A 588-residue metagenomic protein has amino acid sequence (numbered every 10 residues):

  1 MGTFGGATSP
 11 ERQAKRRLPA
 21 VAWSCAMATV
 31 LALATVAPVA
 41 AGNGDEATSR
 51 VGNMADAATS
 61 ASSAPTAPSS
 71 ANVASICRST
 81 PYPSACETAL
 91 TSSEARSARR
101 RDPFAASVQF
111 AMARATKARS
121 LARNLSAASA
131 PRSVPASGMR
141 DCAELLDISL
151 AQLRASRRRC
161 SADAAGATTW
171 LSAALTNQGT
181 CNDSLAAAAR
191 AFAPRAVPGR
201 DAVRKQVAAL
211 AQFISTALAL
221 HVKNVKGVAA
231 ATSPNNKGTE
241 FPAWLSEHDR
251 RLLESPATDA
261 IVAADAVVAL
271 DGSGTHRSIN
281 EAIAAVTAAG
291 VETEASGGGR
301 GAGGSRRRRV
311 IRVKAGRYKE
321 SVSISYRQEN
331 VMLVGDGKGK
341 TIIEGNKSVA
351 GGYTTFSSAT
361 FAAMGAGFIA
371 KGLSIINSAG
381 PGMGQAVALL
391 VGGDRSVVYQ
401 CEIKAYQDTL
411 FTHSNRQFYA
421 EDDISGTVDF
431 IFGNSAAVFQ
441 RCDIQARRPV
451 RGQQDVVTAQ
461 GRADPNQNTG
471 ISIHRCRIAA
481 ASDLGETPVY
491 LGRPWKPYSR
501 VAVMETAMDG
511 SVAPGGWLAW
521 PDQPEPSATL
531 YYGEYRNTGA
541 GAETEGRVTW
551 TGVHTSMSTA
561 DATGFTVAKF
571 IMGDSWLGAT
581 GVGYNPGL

Functional and structural regions predicted by a protein language model:
M1-K15: Short, low-complexity, Lys/Arg-enriched N-terminal segments of secretory-pathway carbohydrate enzymes
G2-T3, R17, V21-W23, A41-A64 (+4 more regions): Sequence-level preference for short, compositionally simple segments enriched in small aliphatic or small polar residues
P19-A37: Cleavable N-terminal signal peptides of Sec/SRP-targeted secreted and luminal proteins
G42, A47-R132: Extracellular secretory-pathway ectodomains and N-terminal mature segments of eukaryotic proteins
I76-R78, A85-E87, T180-N182, D443 (+1 more regions): Sequence contexts marking disulfide-bonded cysteines in secreted/extracellular proteins
T80, S97-Q178: Extended, amphipathic alpha-helical segments that serve as helical scaffolds
P81, E87, A164-L185, F418 (+1 more regions): Hydrophobic/aromatic-rich, well-ordered segments within soluble, folded domains that form packed cores
V108, T116, A143-L146, S161-L175 (+2 more regions): Phosphate-/polyanion-interacting regions in eukaryotic proteins
